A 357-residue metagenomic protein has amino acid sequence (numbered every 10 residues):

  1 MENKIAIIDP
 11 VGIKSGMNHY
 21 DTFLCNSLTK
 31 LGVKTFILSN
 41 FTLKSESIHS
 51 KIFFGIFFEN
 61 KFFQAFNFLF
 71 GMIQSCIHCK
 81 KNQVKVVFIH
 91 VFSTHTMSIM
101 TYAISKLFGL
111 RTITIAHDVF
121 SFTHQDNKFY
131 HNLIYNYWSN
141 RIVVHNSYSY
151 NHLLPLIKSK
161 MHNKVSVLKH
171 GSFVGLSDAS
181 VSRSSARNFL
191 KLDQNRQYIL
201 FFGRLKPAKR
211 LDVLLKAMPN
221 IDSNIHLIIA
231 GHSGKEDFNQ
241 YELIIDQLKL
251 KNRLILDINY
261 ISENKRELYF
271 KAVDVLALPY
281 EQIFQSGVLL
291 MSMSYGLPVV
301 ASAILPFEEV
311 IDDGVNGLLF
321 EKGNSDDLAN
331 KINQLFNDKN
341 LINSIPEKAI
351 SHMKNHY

Functional and structural regions predicted by a protein language model:
N40-L43, S172, F202, H226-Q240 (+1 more regions): Glycosyltransferase donor-sugar binding loop
F68-S75, V87-F108, S121-T123, F284: An aromatic- and histidine-rich active-site surface loop
S139-V181: Donor nucleotide-sugar binding/catalytic pocket of nucleotide-sugar-dependent glycosyltransferases
S185-N188, D327, Q334, L341-H356: A short, well-ordered alpha-helix in the C-terminal region of glycosyltransferases
D193-K209, L215-M218, L227-I229: Conserved donor-binding/catalytic core segment of Leloir-type glycosyltransferases
N239-E267: Nucleotide-activated donor-binding/catalytic signature segment of Leloir-type glycosyltransferases, i.e., the conserved
V275, P298-A301, I311: Short hydrophobic beta-strand element within catalytic cores of glycosyltransferases and related nucleotide-activated
D312-G314, L318-S325, I332-N340, K354: Conserved acidic donor-binding segment of nucleotide-sugar-dependent glycosyltransferases
